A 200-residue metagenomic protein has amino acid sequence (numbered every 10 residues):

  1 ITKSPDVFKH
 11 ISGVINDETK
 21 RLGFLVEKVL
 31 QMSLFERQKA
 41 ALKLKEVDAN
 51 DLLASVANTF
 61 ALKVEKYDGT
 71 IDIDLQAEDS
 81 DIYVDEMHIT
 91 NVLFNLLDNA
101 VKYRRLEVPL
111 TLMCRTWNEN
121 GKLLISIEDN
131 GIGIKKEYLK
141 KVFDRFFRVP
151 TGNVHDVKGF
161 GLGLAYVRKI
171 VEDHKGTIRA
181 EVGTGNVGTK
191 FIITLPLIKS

Functional and structural regions predicted by a protein language model:
D17-L22: Short alpha-helical segment of the dimerization/phosphotransfer core of two-component systems
R37-L42, D81-V84: Conserved micro-motifs of the catalytic ATP-binding
K43-V47, E65, T70-S80: Conserved catalytic submotifs in the C-terminal HATPase_c
A100-V101: Short helix-loop "hinge" at the ATP-lid/N-box region of the Bergerat-fold HATPase_c
P109-G121: Short beta-strand/loop element within the Bergerat-fold HATPase_c
I134-F146: Short conserved segment of the HATPase_c
